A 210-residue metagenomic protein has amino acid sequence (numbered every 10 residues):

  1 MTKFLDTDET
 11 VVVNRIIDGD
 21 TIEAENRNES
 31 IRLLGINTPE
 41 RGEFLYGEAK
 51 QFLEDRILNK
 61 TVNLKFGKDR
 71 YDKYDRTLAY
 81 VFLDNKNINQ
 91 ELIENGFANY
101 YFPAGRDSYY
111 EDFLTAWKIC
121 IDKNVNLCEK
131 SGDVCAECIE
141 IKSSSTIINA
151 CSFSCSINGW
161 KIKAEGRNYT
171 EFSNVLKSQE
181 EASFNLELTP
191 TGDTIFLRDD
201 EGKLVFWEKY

Functional and structural regions predicted by a protein language model:
M1-Y210: Small beta-barrel nucleic-acid-binding modules, primarily SNase/OB-fold domains and secondarily Tudor-like barrels
